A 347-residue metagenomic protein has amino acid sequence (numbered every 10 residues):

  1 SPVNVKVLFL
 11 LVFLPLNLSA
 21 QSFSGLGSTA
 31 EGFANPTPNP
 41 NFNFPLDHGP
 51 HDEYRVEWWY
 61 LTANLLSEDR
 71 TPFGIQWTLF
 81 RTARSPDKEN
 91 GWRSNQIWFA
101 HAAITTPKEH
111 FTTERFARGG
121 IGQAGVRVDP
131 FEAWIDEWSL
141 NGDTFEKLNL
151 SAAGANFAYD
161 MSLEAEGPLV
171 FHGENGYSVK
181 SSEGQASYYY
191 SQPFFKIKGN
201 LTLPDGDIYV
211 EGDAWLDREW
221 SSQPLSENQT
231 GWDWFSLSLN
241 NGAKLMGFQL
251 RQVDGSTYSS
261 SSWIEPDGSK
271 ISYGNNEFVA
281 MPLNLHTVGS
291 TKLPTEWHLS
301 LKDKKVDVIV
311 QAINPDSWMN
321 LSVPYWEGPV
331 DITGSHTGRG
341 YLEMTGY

Functional and structural regions predicted by a protein language model:
S1-N4: N-terminal secretory signal peptides that target proteins for export/translocation
K6-N17: Bacterial N-terminal signal peptides
Q21-Y347: Structured soluble/peripheral alpha/beta segments that form catalytic or ligand/cofactor-binding pockets
